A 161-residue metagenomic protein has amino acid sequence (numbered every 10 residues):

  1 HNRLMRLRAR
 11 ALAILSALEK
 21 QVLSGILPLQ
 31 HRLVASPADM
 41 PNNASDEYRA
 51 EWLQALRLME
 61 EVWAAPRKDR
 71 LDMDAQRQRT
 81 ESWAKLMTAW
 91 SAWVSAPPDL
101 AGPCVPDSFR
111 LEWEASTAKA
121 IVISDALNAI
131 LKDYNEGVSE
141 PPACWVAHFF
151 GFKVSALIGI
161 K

Functional and structural regions predicted by a protein language model:
H1-K161: A helix-centric hydrophobic-segment signal that preferentially recognizes long, alpha-helical stretches used
